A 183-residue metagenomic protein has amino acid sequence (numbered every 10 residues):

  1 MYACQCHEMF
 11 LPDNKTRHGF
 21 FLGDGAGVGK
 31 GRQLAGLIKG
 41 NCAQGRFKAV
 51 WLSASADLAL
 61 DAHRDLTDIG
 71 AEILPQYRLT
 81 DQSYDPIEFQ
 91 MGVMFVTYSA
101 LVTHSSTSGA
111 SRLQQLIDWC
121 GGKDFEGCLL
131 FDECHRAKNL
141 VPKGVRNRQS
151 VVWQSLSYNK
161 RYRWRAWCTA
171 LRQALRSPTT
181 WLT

Functional and structural regions predicted by a protein language model:
M1-G23: Conserved pre-motif I regulatory segment
M1-Q5, A35-G40: Contiguous, well-ordered alpha-helical segments that form the cores/surfaces of helical PPI scaffolds
T16-H18, K30-R32, C42-Y158: SF2 helicase/translocase NTPase motor core, specifically the RecA-like lobe 1 inter-motif segment between Walker
G19-G25, V50, C168: Short hydrophobic/aromatic beta-strand immediately N-terminal to the Walker A/P-loop
F20, V28, R32, L175-P178: Conserved structured core elements
G25-A26, E133-A137, R172-Q173: Conserved Walker B
G29-K39, L182: Motif I (Walker A/P-loop) of helicase-class P-loop NTPases
P142-T183: Post-DEXD/H (motif II) to motif III coupling segment of the RecA-like Helicase ATP-binding lobe
